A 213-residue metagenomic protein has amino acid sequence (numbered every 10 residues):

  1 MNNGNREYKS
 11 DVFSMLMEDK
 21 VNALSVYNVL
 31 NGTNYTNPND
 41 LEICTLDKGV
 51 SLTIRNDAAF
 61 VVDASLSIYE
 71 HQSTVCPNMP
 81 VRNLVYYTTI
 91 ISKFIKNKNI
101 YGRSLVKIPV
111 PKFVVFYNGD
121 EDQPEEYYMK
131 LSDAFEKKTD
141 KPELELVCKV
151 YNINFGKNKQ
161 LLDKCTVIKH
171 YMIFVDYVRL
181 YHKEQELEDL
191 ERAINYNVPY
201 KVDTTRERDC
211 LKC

Functional and structural regions predicted by a protein language model:
M1-C213: Elongated, amphipathic alpha-helical interaction scaffolds
